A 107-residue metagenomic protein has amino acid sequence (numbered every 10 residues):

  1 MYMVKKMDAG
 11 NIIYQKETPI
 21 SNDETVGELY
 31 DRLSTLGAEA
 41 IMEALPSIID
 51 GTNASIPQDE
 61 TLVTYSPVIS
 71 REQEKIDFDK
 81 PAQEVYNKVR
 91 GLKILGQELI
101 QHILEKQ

Functional and structural regions predicted by a protein language model:
M1-S66, S70-E72: Donor/substrate-binding cores of folate-linked one-carbon enzymes
E60-Q107: Internal anion-binding site segments
